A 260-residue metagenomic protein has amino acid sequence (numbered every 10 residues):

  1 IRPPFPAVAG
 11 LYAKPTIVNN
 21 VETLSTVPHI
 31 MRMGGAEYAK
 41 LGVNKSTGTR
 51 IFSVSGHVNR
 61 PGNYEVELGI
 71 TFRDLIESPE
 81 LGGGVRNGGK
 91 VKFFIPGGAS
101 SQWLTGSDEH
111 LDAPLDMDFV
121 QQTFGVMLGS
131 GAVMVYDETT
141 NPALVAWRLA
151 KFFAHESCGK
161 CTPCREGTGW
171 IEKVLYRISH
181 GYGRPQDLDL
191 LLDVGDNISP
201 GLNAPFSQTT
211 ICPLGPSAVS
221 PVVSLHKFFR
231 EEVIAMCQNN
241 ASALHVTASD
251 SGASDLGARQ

Functional and structural regions predicted by a protein language model:
I1, G42, D112-Q260: Ferredoxin-type iron-sulfur electron-transfer modules in oxidoreductases and energy-metabolism complexes
I1-L68, R86: Hydrophobic alpha-helical positions that pack around
N20-V21, V54-H57, P79, P96-A99 (+1 more regions): Fold-independent oxyanion-binding glycine-rich loops and adjacent beta-strand/coil segments at enzyme active sites
T49-I51, V91-F93, A132: A residue-level signal for beta-strand positions that form part of recognition/binding surfaces within mature
V54, V66, F94-P96, L214: General beta-strand structural signal in soluble alpha/beta enzymes
L68-R86: Short amphipathic, charge-patterned alpha-helical segments
F72-L75, K90-V91, S157, I171: Extended, hydrophobic alpha-helical segments in both membrane/secreted and soluble proteins
G84-Q122, S179, K227: Terminal amphipathic helices with adjacent charged low-complexity linkers/tails
